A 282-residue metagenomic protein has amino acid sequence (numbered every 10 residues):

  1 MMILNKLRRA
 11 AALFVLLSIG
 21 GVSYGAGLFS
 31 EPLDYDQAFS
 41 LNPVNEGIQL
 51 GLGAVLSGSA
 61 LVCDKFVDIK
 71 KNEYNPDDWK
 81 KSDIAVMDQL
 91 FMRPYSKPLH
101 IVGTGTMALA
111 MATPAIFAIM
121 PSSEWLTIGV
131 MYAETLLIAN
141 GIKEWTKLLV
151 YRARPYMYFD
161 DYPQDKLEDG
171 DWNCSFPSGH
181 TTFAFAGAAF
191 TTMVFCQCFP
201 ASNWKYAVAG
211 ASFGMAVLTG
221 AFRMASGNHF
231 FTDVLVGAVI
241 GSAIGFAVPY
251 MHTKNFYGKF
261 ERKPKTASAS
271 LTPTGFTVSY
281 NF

Functional and structural regions predicted by a protein language model:
M2-Q49, A54, V62-C63, T127 (+1 more regions): Replace "edges of transmembrane helices
G53-L61, L109-I116: Hydrophobic core of alpha-helical transmembrane segments in multi-pass integral membrane proteins
K65-K81: Interfacial/capping segments of alpha-helical transmembrane domains
S82-R93, P163-D169: Short membrane-interface loop/juxtamembrane segments of multi-pass integral membrane proteins
A85-A112: Interfacial helix-start motif at the membrane-water boundary
P98-V102, G129, A133, S178: Hydrophobic alpha-helical transmembrane segments of multi-pass membrane proteins
M111, A115-A118, A216, G220: Solvent-exposed, amphipathic alpha-helical segments
A118-S122, V194-Q197: Structural signal for the C-terminal ends of transmembrane alpha-helices and the immediately following loop
